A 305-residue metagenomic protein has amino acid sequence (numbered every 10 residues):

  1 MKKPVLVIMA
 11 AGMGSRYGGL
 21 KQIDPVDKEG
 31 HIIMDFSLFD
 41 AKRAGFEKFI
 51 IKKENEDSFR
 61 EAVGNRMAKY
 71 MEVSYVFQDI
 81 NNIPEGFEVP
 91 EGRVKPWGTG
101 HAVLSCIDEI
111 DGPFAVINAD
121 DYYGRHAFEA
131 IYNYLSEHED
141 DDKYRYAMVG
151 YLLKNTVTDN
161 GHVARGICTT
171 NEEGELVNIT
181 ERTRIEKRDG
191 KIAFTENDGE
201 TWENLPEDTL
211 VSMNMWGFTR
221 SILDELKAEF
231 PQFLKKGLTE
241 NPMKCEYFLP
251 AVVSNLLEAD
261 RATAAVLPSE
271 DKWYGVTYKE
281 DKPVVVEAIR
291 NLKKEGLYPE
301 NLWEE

Functional and structural regions predicted by a protein language model:
M1-A11, H31-V116, Y123-F128, S136-E137: Conserved N-terminal catalytic core of the sugar/cofactor nucleotidyltransferase
M13, D120-D121, L153: Active-site metal-binding loops of divalent metal-dependent hydrolases
I23, C168-T170, V266: A structural signal for short hydrophobic beta-strand segments in well-ordered beta-sheet cores
S58-F59, H126, E225, V252 (+1 more regions): Phosphate- and divalent-cation-binding pockets in alpha/beta enzyme and binding domains that engage nucleotide-derived
R125-M213, R220: Conserved core of the sugar-phosphate nucleotidyltransferase
G217, A264-L267, G275: Conserved active-site beta-strand element of glycosyltransferases/polysaccharide synthases
L226-R261: A C-terminal functional module that forms or caps the active site or interfaces directly with catalytic machinery
